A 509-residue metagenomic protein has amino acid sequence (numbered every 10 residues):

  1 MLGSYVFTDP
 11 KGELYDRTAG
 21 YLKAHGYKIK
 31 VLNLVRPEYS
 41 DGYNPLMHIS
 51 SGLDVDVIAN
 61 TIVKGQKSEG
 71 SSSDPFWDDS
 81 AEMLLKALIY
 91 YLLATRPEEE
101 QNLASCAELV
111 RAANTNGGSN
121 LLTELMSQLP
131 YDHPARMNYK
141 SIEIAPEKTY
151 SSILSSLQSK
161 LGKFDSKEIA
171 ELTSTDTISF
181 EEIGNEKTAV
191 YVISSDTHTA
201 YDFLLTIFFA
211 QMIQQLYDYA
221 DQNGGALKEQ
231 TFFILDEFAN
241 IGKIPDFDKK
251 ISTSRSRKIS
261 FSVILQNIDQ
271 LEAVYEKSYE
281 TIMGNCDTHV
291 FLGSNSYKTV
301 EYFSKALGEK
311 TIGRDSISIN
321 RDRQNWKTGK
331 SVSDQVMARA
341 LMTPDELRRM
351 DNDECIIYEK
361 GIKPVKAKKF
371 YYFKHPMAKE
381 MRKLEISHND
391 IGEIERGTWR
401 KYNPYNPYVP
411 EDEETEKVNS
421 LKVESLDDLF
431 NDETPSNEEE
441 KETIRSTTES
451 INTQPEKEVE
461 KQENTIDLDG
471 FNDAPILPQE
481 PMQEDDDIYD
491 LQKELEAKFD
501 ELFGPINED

Functional and structural regions predicted by a protein language model:
M1-I259, V274-Y279, G284, D345-K369 (+4 more regions): P-loop NTPase motor domains
I251-I356: Conserved ATP-driven motor cores of ASCE-family P-loop NTPases powering translocation/secretion/packaging/pilus
E438-E442, E449-E463: Long, intrinsically disordered, low-complexity tracts enriched in Ser/Thr with interspersed Pro and often acidic
